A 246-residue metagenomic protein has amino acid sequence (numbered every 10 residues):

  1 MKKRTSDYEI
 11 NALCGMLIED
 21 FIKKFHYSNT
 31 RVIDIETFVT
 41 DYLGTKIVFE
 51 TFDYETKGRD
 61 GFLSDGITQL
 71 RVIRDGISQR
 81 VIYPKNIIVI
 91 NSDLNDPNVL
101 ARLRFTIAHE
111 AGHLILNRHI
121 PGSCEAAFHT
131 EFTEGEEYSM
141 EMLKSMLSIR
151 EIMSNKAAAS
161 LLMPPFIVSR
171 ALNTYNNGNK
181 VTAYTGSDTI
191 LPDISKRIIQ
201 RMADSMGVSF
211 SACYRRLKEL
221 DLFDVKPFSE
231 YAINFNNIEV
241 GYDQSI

Functional and structural regions predicted by a protein language model:
M1-I246: Active-site hotspot residues in diverse enzymes, especially metal/ion-binding acidic/histidine motifs
